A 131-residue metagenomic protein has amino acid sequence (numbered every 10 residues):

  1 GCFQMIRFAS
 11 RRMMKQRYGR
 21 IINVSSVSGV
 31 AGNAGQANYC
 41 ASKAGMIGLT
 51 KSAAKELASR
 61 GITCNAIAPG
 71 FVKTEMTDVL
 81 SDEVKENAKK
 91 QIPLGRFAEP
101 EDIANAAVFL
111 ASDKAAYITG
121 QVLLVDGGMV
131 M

Functional and structural regions predicted by a protein language model:
G1, G32, A37-G45: The catalytic Tyr-X3-Lys active-site helix of short-chain dehydrogenase/reductase
I6, S42, T50: Active-site helix of classical SDR
R11, K55-S59, A116: Alpha-helical segment proximal to the catalytic Tyr-Lys
S26: Residue(s) in the substrate-gating loop at a strand-loop-helix junction that position the organic substrate next
A31-A34, V108, T119-M131: Short C-terminal tail/terminal secondary-structure segment of NAD(P)H-dependent dehydrogenase/reductase domains
A31-A37, S59-R60, G95, D113: Active-site loop immediately N-terminal to the catalytic Tyr-X3-Lys motif of short-chain dehydrogenase/reductase
I47, A68-D78: Short, flexible catalytic-loop segment of classical short-chain dehydrogenase/reductase
A66, K89-K114, I118, G127: C-terminal helical subdomain
